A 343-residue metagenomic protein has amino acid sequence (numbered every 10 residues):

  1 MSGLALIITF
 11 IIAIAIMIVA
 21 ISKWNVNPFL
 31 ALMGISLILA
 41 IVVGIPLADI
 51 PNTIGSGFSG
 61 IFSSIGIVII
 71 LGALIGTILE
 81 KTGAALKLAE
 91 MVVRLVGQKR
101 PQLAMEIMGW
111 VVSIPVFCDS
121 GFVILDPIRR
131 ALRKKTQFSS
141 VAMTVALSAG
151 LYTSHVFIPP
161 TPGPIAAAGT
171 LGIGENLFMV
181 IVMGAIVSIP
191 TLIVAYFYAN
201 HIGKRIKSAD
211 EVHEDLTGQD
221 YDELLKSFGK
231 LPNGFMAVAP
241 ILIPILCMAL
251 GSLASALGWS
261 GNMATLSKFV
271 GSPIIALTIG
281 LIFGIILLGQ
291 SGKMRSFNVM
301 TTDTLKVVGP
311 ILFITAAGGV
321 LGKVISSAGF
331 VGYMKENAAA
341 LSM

Functional and structural regions predicted by a protein language model:
M1-F10, F62-V68, S120-G121, S188 (+2 more regions): Structural signature of hydrophobic alpha-helical transmembrane segments
G3-L4, V182-M300: Long, contiguous bundles of hydrophobic transmembrane helices that form the permeation core of multi-pass
L6, L32-L39, I65, I69 (+9 more regions): Alpha-helical transmembrane segments of multi-pass membrane proteins, especially transporters and channels
L6-I18, N25-I45, G66-G72, M236-A249 (+2 more regions): Hydrophobic mid-bilayer segments of alpha-helices in multi-pass membrane transport proteins, especially secondary
V19-L30, K134-A142: Membrane-helix interface "capping/anchor" motifs
P46-K135, S291-M343: Membrane-embedded alpha-helical segments and adjacent helix-loop junctions characteristic of multi-pass solute
A73-I75, G109-D126, F138-K204: Alpha-helical transmembrane segments and, especially, the helix-loop junctions at the ends of these helices
I158-A167, L250-S260, A328: Membrane-helix interface motif
